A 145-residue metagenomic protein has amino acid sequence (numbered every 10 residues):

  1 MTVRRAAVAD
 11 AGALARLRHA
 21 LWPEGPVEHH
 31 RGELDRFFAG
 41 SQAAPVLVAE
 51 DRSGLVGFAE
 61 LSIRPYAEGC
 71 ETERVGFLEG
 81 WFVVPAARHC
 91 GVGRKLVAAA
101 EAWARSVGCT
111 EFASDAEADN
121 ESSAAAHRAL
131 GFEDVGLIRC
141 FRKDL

Functional and structural regions predicted by a protein language model:
T2-L14: A short beta-loop-alpha structural element at the N-terminal edge of CoA-dependent acyl/N-acetyltransferase catalytic
A15-H29, G69: Helix-loop element at the rim of GNAT/NAT acetyltransferase active sites that forms part of the acceptor-substrate
P26-L47: Active-site rim helix/loop that mediates acceptor-substrate recognition in acyltransferases
V48, G54-I63, F77, F82: Conserved beta-strand in the GNAT
T72-P85, R139: Conserved acetyl-CoA binding element of GNAT-fold acetyltransferases
E79, V83, H89-A102, A125 (+1 more regions): Conserved acetyl-CoA-binding loop-helix of GNAT-fold acetyltransferases
V97, A104-A116: Conserved GNAT acetyl-CoA-binding A-motif
A113-S123, R142: Conserved beta-strand-loop-alpha-helix junction that forms the acyl-donor binding cleft
